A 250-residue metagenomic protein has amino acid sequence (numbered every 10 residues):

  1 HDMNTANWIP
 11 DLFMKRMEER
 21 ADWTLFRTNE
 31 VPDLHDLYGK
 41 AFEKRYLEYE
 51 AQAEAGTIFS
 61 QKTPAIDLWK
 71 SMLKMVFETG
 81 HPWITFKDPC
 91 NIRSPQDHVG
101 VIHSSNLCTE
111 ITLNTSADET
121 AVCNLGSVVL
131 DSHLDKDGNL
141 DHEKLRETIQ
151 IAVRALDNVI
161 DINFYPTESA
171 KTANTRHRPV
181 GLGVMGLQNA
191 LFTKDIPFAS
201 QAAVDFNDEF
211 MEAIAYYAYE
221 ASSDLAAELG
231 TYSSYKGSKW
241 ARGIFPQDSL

Functional and structural regions predicted by a protein language model:
H1-L130, L134-H142, Y165-K171, A218 (+1 more regions): Active-site cavity-forming subdomains of large catalytic enzyme subunits
N7, K62-I66, R146, Q150 (+3 more regions): Electropositive phosphate-/nucleotide-binding environments in soluble metabolic enzymes
D11-K15, M75, I111-N114, T148-N163 (+3 more regions): Structured alpha-helical segments in the cores of large, soluble enzyme domains
E30, T148-K171, P179, I196-L250: Internal maturation/activation junctions in enzymes
H81, S127, L182-V184, I196: Gly/Ser/Thr-rich helix-start
D88, N189-L191, A203, S238: Ubiquitous "structural anchor" signal
D131, N189-K194: Well-ordered alpha-helical scaffold segments within catalytic/enzyme domains
K136-R146, I196-A199: Structural helix-adjacent loops and short alpha-helical linkers that scaffold large soluble proteins
